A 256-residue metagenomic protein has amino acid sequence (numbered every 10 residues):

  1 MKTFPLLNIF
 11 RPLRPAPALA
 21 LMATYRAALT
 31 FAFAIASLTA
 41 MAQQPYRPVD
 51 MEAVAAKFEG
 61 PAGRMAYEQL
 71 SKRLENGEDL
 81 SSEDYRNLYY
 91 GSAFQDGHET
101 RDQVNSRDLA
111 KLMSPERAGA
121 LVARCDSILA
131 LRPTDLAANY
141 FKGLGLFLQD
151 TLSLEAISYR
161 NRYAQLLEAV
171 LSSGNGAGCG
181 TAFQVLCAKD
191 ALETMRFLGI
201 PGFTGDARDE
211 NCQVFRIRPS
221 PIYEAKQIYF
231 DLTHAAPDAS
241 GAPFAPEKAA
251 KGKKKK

Functional and structural regions predicted by a protein language model:
M1-R47: Bacterial Sec-dependent N-terminal signal peptides
Q44-G119, T181-K256: N-terminal alpha-helical interaction modules that lie
S127-I128, Y163: Canonical positions in the second alpha-helix
R132-P133, E168: Short coil turns that delineate tetratricopeptide repeat
K142-G143: Structural register within alpha-helical repeat arrays
L152-E168: TPR/TPR-like (Sel1-like) alpha-helical repeat modules
